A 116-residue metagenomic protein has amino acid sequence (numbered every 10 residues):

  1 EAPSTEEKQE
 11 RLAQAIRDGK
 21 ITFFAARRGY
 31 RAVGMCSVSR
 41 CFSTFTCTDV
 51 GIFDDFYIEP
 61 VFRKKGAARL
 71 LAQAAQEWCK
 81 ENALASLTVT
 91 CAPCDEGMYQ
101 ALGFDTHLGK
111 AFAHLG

Functional and structural regions predicted by a protein language model:
E1-A13: Conserved GNAT-fold acetyl-CoA-binding loop/helix
F23-A25, R31-R40, I52, Y57: Conserved beta-strand in the GNAT
T48-P60, F112: Conserved acetyl-CoA binding element of GNAT-fold acetyltransferases
I58, K64-E77, A101: Conserved acetyl-CoA-binding loop-helix of GNAT-fold acetyltransferases
R63, L87-M98, F112-G116: Conserved beta-strand-loop-alpha-helix junction that forms the acyl-donor binding cleft
A72, C79-A92: Conserved GNAT acetyl-CoA-binding A-motif
Q100-K110: Conserved acetyl-CoA-binding loop of GNAT-fold acetyltransferases
